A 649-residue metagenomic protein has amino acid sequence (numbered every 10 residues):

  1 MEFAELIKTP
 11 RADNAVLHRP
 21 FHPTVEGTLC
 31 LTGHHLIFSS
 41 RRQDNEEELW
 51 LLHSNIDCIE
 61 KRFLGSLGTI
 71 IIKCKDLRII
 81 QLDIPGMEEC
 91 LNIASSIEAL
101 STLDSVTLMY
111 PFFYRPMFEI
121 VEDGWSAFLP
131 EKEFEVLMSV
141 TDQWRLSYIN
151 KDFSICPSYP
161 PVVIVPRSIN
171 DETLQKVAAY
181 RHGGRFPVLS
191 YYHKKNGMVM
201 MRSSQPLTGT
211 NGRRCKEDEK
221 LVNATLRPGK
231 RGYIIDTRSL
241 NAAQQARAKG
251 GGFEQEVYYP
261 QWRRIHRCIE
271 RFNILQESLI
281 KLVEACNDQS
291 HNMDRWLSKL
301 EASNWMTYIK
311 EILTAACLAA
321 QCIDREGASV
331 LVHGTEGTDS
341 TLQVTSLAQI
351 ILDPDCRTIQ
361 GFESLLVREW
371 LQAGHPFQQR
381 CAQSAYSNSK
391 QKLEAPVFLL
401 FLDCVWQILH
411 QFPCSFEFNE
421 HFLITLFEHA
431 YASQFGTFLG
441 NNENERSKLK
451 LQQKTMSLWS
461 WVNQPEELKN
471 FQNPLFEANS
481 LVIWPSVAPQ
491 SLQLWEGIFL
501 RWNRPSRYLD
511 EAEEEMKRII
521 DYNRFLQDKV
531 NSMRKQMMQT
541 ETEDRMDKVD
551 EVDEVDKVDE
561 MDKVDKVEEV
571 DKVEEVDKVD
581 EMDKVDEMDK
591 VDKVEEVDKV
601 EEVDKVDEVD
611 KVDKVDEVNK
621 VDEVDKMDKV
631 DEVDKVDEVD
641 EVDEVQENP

Functional and structural regions predicted by a protein language model:
M1-V330, S346-K548, E647-P649: Cys-dependent protein tyrosine phosphatase-like superfamily
T335-Q343, L347: Glycine-rich nucleophile elbow surrounding the catalytic serine of serine-hydrolase chemistry
M546-V645: Long, intrinsically disordered low-complexity tandem-repeat segments
